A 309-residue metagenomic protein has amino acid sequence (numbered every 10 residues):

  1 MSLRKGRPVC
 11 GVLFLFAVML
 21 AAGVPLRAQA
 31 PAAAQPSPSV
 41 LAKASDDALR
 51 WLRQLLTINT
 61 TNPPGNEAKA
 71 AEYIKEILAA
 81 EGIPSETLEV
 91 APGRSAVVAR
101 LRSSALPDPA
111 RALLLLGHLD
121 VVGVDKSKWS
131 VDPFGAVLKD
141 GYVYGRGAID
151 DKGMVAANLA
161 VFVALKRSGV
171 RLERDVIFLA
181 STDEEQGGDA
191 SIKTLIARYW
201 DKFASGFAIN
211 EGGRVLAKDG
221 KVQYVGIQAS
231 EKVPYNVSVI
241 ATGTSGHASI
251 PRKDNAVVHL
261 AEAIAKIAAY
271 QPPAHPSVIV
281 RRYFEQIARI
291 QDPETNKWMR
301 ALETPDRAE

Functional and structural regions predicted by a protein language model:
M1-F14: Bacterial N-terminal signal peptides that target proteins for export
G11-G23: Bacterial N-terminal signal peptides
V24-A28: Sec/Tat signal peptide C-region and signal peptidase I cleavage site
Q29-A148, K152, L165-R174: Acidic/His- and Gly-rich active-site-bordering loop/insert found across diverse amide/peptide-bond hydrolases
W129, V170-R171, I227-P234: Short glycine/proline-enriched loop/turn "hinge" motifs that connect secondary-structure elements and lie
Y142-V143, I149-G226: Acidic/histidine-rich catalytic neighborhood of metal-dependent amide-processing enzymes
W200-F207, G213-V222, Q228-N236, A248-E309: Acidic-enriched catalytic cores of C-N bond-cleaving enzymes acting on peptides and small amides
